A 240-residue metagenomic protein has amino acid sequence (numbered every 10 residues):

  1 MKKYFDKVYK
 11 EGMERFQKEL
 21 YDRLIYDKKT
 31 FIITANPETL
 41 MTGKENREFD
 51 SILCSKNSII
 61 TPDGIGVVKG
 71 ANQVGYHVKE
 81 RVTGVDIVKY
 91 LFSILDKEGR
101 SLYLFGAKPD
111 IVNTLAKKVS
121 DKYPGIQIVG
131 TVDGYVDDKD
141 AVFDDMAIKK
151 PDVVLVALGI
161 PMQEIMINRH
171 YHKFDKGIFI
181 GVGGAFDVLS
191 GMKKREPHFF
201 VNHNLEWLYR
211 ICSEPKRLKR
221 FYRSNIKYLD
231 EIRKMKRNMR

Functional and structural regions predicted by a protein language model:
M1-E80: N-terminal nucleotide/polyanion-binding subdomain common to many enzyme families
K29, R100, F174-I178: A short helix->loop->beta-strand "cap" motif at the edges of active sites that frequently abuts
N36-T39, L158-Q163, A185: Short glycine-rich anion-binding loops that position phosphate/pyrophosphate groups of nucleotides and phosphorylated
G66-A71, R195-R240: A transmembrane-helix-recognition feature enriched in membrane-embedded lipid enzymes and envelope glyco-/phospholipid
V68-D145, K149: Conserved beta-alpha
A116, E164-K173: Short Gly/Thr/Asp-enriched flexible loops that form oxyanion-binding sites at enzyme active sites
G134-D138, D175-S213: Short, flexible loop segments at boundaries between secondary-structure elements
K150-L155, I160, K176: Proline-aspartate-enriched helix->loop->beta-strand connector
